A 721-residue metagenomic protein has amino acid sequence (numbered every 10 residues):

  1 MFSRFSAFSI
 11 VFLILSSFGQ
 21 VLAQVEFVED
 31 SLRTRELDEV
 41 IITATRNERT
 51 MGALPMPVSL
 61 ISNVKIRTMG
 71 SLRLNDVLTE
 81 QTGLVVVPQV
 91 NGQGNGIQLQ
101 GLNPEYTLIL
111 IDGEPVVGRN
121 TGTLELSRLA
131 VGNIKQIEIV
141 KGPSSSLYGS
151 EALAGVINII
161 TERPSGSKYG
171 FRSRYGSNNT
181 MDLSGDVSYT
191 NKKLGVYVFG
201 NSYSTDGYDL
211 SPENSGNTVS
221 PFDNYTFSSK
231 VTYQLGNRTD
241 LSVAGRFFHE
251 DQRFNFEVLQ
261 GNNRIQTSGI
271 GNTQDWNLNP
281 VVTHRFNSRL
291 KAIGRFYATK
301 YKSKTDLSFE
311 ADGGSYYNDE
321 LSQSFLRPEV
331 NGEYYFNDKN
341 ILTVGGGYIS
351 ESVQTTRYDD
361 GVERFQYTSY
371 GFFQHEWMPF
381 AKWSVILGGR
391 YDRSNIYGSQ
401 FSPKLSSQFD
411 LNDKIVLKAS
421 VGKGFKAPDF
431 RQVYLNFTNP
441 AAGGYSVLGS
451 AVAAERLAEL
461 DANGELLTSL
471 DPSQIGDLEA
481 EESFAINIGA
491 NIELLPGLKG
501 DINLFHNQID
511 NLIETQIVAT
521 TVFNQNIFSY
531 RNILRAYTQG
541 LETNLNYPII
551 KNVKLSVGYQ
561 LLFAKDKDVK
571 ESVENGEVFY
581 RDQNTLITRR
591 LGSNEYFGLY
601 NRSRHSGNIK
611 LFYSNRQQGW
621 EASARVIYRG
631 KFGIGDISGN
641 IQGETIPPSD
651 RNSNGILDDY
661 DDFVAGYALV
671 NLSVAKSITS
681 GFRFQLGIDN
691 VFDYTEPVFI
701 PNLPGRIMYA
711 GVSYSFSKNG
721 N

Functional and structural regions predicted by a protein language model:
Q24-R67, P104: Short, acidic, small-residue-rich periplasmic hinge/interaction motif at the N-terminus of Gram-negative outer-membrane
E39, L74-V77, N95-Q98, E125-A130 (+4 more regions): N-terminal periplasmic accessory domains that precede and gate Gram-negative outer-membrane beta-barrel machines
N75-G118, K135: Extracytoplasmic beta-strand/coil segments of soluble accessory domains associated with Gram-negative outer-membrane
E114-K141, S229: Short acidic/polar hinge/loop motifs at secondary-structure boundaries that mediate gating or recognition
S167, R174, Y189-T273: Periplasmic-side early beta-strands and strand-to-turn transitions of outer-membrane beta-barrels
S188, F199, T232-Q234, S593-N721: Conserved C-terminal beta-signal and adjacent last beta-strands/turns of outer-membrane beta-barrel proteins
S228, Y317-N331, R364, Y370-F372 (+4 more regions): Outer membrane beta-barrel strand-and-loop segments of large Gram-negative receptors, especially TonB-dependent
M378, L504-I509, N526-S638: Gram-negative outer-membrane beta-barrel transporters
